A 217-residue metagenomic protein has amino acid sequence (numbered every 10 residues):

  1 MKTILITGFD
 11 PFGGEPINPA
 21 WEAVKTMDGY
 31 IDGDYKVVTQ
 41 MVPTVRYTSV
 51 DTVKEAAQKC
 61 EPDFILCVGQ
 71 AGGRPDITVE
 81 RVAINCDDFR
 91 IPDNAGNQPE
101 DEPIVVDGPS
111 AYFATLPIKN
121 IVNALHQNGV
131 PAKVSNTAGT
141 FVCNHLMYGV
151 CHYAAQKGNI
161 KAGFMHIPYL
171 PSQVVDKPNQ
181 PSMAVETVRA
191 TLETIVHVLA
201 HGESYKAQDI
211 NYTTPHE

Functional and structural regions predicted by a protein language model:
M1-A138, H152-Q156, Q180-E217: N-terminal catalytic or cofactor-binding beta/alpha core of small enzyme domains
G14, L170-D176: Short active-site-adjacent structural elements
T48-D51, N144-H145, V174: Short, solvent-exposed polar/charged micro-motifs at secondary-structure junctions
T78, L146-M147, D176: A short secondary-structure junction signal
G139-P171: Active-site oxyanion/phosphate-handling segment shared across diverse enzymes
